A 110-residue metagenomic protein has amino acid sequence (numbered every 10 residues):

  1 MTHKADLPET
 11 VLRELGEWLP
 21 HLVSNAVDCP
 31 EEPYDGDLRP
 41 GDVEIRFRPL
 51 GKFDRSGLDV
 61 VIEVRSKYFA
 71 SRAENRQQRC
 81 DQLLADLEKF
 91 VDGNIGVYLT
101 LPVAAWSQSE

Functional and structural regions predicted by a protein language model:
M1-E110: A domain-level signal for the structural core that forms small-molecule/cofactor-binding pockets and catalytic centers
